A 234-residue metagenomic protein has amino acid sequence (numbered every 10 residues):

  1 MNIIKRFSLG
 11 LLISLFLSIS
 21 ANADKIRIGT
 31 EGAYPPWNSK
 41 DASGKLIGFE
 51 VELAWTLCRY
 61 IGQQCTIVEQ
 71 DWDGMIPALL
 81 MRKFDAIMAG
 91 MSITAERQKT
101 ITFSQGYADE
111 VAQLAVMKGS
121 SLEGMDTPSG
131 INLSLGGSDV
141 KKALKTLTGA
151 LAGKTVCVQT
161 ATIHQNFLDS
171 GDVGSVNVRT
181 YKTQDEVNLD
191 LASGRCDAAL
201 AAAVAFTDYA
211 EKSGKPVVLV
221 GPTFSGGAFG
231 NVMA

Functional and structural regions predicted by a protein language model:
M1-L9: Bacterial N-terminal signal peptides that target proteins for export
S8-S18: Bacterial N-terminal signal peptides
I19-A23: Sec/Tat signal peptide C-region and signal peptidase I cleavage site
D24-M91, K99, T180: Extracytoplasmic small-molecule ligand-binding "clamshell" domains of the periplasmic binding protein/Venus flytrap
G32, D109-Q113, V204-A234: Periplasmic-binding protein-like
P35-K40, E96, L122-G124, N166-F167: Short, solvent-exposed loop/turn elements at domain surfaces
W55-Y60, V68-E69, D73-I87, T100-T102 (+4 more regions): Short helices/loops that flank or line small-molecule/ion binding pockets
S92, K99, F103-V156, A161: A conserved helix-loop-strand patch within extracytoplasmic ligand-binding domains of the periplasmic binding
